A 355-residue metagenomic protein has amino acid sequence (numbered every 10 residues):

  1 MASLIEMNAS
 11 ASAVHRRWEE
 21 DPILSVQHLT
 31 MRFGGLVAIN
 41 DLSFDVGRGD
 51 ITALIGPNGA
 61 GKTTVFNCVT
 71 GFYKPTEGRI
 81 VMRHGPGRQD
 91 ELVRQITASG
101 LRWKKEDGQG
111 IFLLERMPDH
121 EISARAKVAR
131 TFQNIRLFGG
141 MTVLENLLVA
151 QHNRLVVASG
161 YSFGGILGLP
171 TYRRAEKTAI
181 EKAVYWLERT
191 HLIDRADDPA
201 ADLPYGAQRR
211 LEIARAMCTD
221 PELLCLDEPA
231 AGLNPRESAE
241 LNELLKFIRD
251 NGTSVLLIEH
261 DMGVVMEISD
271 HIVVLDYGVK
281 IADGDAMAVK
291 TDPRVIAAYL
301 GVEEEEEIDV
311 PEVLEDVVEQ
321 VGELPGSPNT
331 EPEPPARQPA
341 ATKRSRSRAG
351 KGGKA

Functional and structural regions predicted by a protein language model:
M1-T30, R94-D107, E304-A355: ABC-family P-loop ATPase nucleotide-binding domain
I55-P57: The feature captures the beta-strand-to-loop junction immediately N-terminal to the Walker
T70: Helix-to-loop junction immediately C-terminal to a conserved catalytic motif
S159-R195, P199, E243-K246: Conserved ABC ATPase "signature" region
D220: Conserved catalytic motifs of ABC-family nucleotide-binding domains
L224-E228: Catalytic Walker B motif of ABC-type/P-loop ATPase nucleotide-binding domains
V265-E267: A short, surface-exposed alpha-helical micro-motif characterized by mixed small hydrophobic and charged/polar residues
